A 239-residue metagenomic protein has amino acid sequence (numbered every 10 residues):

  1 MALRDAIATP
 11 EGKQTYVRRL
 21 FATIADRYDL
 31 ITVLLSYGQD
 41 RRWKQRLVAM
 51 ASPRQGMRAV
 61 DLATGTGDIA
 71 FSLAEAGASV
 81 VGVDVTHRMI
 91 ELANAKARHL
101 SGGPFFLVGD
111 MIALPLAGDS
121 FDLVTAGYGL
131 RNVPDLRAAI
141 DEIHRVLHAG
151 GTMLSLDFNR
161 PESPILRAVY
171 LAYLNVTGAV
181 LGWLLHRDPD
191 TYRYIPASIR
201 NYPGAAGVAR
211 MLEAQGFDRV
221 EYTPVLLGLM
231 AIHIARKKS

Functional and structural regions predicted by a protein language model:
M1-R19: N-terminal auxiliary segments of SAM/dcSAM-dependent transferases
Y16, L156-M211, Q215, E221: C-terminal alpha-helical "lid/dimerization" subdomain adjacent to the S-adenosyl-L-methionine
R27-L30, S36-M57: Conserved alpha-helix/loop element of class I SAM-dependent methyltransferases that forms part of the SAM/SAH-binding
Y28, V124-T125: Hydrophobic beta-strand segment of the Class I
R58-A113: Class I SAM-dependent methyltransferase SAM/SAH-binding core
I112-L123: A short acidic, Gly/Pro-enriched loop at the edge of an enzyme's catalytic core that lines a small-molecule cofactor
R137-T152: A short glycine-rich, Lys/Arg-flanked "PGG" loop and its adjoining helix->strand segment in the class I
A209, G216-S239: Core SAM-dependent methyltransferase catalytic element
